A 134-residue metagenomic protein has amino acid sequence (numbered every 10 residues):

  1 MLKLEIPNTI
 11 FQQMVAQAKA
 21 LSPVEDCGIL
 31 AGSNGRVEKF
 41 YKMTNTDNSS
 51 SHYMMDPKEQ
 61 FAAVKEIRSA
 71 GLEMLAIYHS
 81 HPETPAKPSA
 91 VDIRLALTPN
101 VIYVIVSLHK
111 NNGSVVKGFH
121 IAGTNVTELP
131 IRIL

Functional and structural regions predicted by a protein language model:
M1-M74, E83-L134: Conserved beta-strand-loop surface patch within small alpha/beta domains used for substrate/adaptor or ligand engagement
I77: Conserved, mostly hydrophobic/aromatic
S80: Short, well-ordered beta-to-alpha junction loops that form the rim of enzyme active sites and present histidine/acidic
